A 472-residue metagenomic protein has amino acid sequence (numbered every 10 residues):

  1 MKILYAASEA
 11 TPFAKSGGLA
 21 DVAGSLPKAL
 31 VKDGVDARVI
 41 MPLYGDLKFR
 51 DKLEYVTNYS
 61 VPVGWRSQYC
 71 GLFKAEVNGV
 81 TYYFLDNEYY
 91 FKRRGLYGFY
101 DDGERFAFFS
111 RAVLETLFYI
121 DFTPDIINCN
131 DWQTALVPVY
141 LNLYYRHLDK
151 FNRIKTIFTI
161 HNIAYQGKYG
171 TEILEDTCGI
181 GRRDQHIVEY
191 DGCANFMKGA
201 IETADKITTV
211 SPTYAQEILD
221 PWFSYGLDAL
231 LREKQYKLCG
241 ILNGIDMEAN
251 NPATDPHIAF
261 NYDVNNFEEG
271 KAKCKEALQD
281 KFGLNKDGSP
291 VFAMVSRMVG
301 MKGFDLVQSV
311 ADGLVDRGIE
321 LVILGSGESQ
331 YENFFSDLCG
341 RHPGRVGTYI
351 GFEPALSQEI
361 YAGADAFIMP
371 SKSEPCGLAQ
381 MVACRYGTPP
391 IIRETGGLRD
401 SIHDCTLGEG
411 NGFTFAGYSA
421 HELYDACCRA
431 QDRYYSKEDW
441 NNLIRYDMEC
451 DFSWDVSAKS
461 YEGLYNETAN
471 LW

Functional and structural regions predicted by a protein language model:
M1-W472: Catalytic cores of nucleotide-sugar-dependent glycosyltransferases that transfer UDP/GDP/TDP-activated
